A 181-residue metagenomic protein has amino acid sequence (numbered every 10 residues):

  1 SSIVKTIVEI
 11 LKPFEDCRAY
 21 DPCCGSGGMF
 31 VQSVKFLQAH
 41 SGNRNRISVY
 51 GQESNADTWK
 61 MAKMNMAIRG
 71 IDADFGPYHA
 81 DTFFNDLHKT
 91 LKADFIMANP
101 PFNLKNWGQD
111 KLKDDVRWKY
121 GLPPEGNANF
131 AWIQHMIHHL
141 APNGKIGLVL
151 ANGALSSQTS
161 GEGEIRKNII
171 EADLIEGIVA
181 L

Functional and structural regions predicted by a protein language model:
S2-A98, N103-W107, D114-V116, A151-G153 (+1 more regions): Conserved S-adenosyl-L-methionine
W59, P124-L181: Conserved Class I SAM-dependent methyltransferase catalytic core
Y120-L122: Extracellular loop and loop/strand-boundary signature of outer-membrane beta-barrel proteins
